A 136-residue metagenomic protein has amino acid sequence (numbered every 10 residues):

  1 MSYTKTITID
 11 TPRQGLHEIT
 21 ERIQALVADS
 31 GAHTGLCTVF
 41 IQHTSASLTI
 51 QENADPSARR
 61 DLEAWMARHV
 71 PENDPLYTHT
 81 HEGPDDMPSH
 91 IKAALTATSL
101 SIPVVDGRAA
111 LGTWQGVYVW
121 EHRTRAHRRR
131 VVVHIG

Functional and structural regions predicted by a protein language model:
M1-G136: Active-site histidine-anchored catalytic micro-motif
